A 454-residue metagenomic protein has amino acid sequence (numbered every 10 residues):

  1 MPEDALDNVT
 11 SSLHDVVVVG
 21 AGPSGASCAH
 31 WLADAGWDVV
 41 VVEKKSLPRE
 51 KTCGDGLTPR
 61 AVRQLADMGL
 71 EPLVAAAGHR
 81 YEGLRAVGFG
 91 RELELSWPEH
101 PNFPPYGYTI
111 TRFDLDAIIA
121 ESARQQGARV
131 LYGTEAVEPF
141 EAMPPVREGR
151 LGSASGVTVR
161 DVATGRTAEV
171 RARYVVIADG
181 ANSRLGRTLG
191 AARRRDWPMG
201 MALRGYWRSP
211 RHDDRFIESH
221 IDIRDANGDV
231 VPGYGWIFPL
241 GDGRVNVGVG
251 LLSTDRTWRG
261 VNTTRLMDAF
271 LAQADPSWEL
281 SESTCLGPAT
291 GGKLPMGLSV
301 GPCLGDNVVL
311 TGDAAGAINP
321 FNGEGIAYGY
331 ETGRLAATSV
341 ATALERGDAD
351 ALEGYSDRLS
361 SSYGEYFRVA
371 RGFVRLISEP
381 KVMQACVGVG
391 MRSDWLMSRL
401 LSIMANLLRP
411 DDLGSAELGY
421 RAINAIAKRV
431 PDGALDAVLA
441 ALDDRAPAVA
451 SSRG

Functional and structural regions predicted by a protein language model:
N8-G22: Beta1/beta-strand and adjacent pyrophosphate-binding region of the FAD-binding site in flavoprotein oxidoreductases
G25-A26: N-terminal Rossmann-fold NAD(P) dinucleotide-binding loop
A33-C53: Glycine-rich FAD pyrophosphate-binding loop
S46-A66: Conserved N-terminal glycine-rich FAD pyrophosphate-binding loop of Rossmann-like flavoproteins
V62, D67-D116: A conserved beta-strand/loop capping segment in the N-terminal third of enzymes that catalyze redox or closely related
S122-W278: Predominantly flavin-linked oxidoreductase catalytic cores and closely associated redox partners
D255-S339, E345: FAD/FMN-dependent oxidoreductases across multiple families
A341-G454: C-terminal helical "tail/cap" subdomain of flavin- and related membrane-associated enzymes
